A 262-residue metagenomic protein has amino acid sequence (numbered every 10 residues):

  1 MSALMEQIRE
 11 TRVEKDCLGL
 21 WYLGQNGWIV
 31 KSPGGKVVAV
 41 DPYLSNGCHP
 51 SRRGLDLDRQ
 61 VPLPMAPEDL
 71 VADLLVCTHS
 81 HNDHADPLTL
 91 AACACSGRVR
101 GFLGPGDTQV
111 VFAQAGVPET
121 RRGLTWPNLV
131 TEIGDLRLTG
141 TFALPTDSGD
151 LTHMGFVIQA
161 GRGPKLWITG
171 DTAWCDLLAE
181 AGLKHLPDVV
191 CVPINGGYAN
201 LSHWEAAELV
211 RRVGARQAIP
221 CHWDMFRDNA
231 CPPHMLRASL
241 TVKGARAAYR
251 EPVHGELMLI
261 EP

Functional and structural regions predicted by a protein language model:
M1-C48, R52-L55, A238-V242, H254-E256: Zn-dependent metallo-beta-lactamase
Q7, P33-V76, S80, L88-C95 (+2 more regions): Pre-active-site segment of Zn-dependent metallo-hydrolases
V13-L18, K31-V38, V130-T139, Q159-K165 (+1 more regions): Beta-strand-turn-beta hairpins that frame and shape the catalytic cleft of phosphate-ester-processing enzymes
N26, N46-G47, H81-A85, Q109-F112 (+6 more regions): Active-site environment of divalent metal-dependent phosphoester hydrolases
A39-D41, V71-D83, F102-P105, L166-T172 (+3 more regions): Active-site neighborhood of phospho(di)ester-bond hydrolases with catalytic His/Asp-centered motifs
D86-C95, N229-R237: Metal-dependent catalytic neighborhoods of phosphoester/phosphodiester hydrolases
L88, L144-V213: Active-site-proximal loop/helix segments of hydrolase catalytic cores
G116-I133, K184, E205-P262: Binuclear metal-ion centers of metallo-dependent hydrolases, dominated by the metallo-beta-lactamase
